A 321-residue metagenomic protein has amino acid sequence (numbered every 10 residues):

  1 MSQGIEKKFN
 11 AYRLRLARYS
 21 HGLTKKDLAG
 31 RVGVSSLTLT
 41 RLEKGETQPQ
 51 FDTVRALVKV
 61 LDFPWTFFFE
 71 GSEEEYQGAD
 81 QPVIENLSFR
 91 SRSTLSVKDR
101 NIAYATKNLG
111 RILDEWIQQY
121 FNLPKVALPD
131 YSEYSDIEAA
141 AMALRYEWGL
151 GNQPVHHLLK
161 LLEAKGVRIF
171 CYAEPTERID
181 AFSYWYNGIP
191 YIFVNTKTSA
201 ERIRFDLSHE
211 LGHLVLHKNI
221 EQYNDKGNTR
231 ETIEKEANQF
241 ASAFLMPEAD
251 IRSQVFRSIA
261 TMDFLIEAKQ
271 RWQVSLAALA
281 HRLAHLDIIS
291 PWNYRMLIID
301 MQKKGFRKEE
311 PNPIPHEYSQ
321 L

Functional and structural regions predicted by a protein language model:
M1-L321: Active-site hotspot residues in diverse enzymes, especially metal/ion-binding acidic/histidine motifs
